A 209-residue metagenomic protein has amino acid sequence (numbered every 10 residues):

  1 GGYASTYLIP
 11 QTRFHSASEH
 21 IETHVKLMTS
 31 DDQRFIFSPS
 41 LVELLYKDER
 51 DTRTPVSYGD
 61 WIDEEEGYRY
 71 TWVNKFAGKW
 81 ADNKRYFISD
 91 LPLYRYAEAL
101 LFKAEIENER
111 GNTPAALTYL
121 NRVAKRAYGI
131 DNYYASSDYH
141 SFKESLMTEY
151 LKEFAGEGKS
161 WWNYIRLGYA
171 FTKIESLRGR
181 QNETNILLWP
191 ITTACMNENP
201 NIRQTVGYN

Functional and structural regions predicted by a protein language model:
G1-E43: Polar, glycine-rich mid-to-C-terminal structural blocks that act as macromolecule-binding/assembly scaffolds
G1-R13, D48-N209: Acidic/polar-rich alpha-helix caps and helix-coil junctions
